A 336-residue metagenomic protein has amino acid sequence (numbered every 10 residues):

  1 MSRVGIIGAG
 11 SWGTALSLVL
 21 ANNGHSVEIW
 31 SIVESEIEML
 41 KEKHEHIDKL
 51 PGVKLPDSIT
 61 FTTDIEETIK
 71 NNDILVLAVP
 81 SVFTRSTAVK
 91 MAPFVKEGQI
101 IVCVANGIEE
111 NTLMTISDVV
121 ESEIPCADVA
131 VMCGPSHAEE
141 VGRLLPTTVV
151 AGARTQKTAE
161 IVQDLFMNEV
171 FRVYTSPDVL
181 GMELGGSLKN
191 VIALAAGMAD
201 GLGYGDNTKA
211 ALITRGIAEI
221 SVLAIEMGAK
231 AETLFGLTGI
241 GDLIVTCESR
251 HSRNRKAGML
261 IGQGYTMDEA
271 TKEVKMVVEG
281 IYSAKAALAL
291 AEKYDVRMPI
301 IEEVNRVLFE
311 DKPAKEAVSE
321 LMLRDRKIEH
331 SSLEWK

Functional and structural regions predicted by a protein language model:
M1-V53, T63, K90: NAD(P)+-binding Rossmann beta1-loop-alpha1 motif at the extreme N-terminus of oxidoreductases
V4, V27, A127-V129, V173: Hydrophobic anchor at the start of a short beta-strand that flanks the dinucleotide cofactor-binding loop
L55, T62-K70, I74-P146, V162: Rossmann-like NAD(P)(H) cofactor-binding subdomain of soluble oxidoreductases
S58-T60, F171: Short, conserved active-site loop motifs that form the nucleotide-linked donor/cofactor pocket
F83, F94, V119, E123-A127 (+2 more regions): Internal alpha-helical scaffold of NAD(P)-dependent oxidoreductase catalytic cores
A196-D200, I225-F235, L243-K336: NAD(P)-dependent Rossmann-like dehydrogenase/reductase catalytic/cofactor-binding core
